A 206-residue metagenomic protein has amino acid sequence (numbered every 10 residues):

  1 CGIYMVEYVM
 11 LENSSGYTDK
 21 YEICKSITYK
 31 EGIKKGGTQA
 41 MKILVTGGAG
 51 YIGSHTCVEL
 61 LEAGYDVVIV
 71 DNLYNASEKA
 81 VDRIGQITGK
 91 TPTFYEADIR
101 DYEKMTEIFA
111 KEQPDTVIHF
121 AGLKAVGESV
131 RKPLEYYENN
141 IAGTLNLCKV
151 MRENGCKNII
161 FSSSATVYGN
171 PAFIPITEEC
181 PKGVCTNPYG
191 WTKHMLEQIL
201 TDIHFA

Functional and structural regions predicted by a protein language model:
G2-V6: Extreme N-terminal basic, low-complexity initiation segments that serve as generic localization/processing leaders
S14-S15, S26: Serine residues within intrinsically disordered or low-complexity segments
K20-A40: Short, Lys/Arg-enriched N-terminal segments with co-localized hydrophobic residues within the first ~10-30 amino acids
T38-A206: N-terminal Rossmann-like NAD(P)+-binding domain of SDR-like oxidoreductases, especially those catalyzing
